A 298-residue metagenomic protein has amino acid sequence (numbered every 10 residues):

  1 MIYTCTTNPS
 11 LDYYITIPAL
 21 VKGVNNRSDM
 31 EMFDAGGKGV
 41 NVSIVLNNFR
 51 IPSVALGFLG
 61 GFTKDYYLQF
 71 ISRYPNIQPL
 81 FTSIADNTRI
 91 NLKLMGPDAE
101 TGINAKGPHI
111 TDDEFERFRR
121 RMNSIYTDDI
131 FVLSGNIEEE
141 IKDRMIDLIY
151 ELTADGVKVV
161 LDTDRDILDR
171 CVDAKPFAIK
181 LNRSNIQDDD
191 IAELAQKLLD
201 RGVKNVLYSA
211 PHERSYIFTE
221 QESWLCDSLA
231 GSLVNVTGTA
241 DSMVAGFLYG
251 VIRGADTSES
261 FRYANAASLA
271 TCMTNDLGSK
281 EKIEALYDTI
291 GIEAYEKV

Functional and structural regions predicted by a protein language model:
M1-G23, M32: Positively charged, low-complexity intrinsically disordered leader regions
R27-N87: Substrate-binding N-lobe of the ribokinase-like
N47, T153, I252: Gly/Ala-rich phosphate-binding loop of Rossmann-like dinucleotide-binding domains, activating on the conserved
P52-F58, E193-Q196, S223-W224, G250-A264: Phosphate-handling active-site elements
K93-I130: Conserved phosphate-binding/catalytic loop of the ribokinase/pfkB sugar-kinase fold
D128-E140: Short acidic, glycine-rich surface-loop motifs adjacent to enzyme active sites
I146-S223: Conserved phosphate/ATP/ADP-binding segment of small-molecule kinases
R201, N205, D227-E293: Conserved post-catalytic alpha-helical subdomain immediately downstream of the catalytic base and nucleotide-binding
